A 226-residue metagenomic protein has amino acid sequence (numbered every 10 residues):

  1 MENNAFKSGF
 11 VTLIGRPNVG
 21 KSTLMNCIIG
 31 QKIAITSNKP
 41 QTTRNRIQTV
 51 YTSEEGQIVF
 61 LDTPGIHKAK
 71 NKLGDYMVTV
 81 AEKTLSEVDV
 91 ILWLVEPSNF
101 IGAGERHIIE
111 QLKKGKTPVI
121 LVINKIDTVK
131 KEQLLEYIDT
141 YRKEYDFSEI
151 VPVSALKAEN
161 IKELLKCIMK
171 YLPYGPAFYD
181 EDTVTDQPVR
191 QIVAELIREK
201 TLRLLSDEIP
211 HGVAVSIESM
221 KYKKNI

Functional and structural regions predicted by a protein language model:
M1-V90, V95: Conserved G1/Walker A P-loop phosphate-binding module
G15, I29, I33, Q48 (+12 more regions): Signal for well-folded cores of large energy- and translation-related assemblies
G15-R16, D62, I123, I217-K221: Flexible glycine-/small-residue-rich
P40-T42, P64-H67, P97-I101, I126-V129 (+2 more regions): Conserved nucleotide-binding/hydrolysis micro-motifs of P-loop NTPases
Q41-R44, G74, V78, L85 (+7 more regions): Amphipathic alpha-helical transducer elements in NTP-driven molecular machines
Y51-Q57, Y76-I150, K221-N225: Conserved C-terminal guanine-recognition region of P-loop GTPase G domains, centered on the G4
T117-P118, D127-V189: Canonical P-loop GTPase G-domain recognition
V189-I226: P-loop NTP-binding site
